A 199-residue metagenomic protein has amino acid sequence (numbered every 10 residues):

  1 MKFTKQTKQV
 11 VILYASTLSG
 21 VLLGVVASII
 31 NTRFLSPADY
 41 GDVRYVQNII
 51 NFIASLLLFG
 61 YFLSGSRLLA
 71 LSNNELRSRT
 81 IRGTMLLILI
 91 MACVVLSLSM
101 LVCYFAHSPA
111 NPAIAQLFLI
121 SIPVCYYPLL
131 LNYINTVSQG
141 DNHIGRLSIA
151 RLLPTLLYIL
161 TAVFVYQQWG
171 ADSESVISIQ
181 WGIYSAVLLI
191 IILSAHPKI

Functional and structural regions predicted by a protein language model:
F3-T4, L35-D39, I53-L87, Q139-G145: Transmembrane-helix boundary and interhelical linker motifs in polytopic inner-membrane proteins
K5-F62, V124, I159: Signature of the first transmembrane helix
T7, L68, Y127-I149: Membrane-interface junctions at transmembrane-helix termini in multi-pass inner-membrane proteins
L13, T17, R44-Q47, T84-I88 (+4 more regions): Residue-level recognition of transmembrane alpha-helices in multi-pass small-molecule transporters/permeases
A15, N31, S36, V43 (+8 more regions): Hydrophobic/aromatic residues within transmembrane alpha-helices of membrane transport systems, especially the TMDs
L35-V46, S72-G83, C93-I122, Q168-S178: Membrane-interface helix-capping segments at transmembrane helix termini in multi-pass transporters
F52, L56, L89, C93 (+4 more regions): Alpha-helical transmembrane segments of multi-pass membrane proteins
L119, S148-K198: Hydrophobic alpha-helical transmembrane segments
